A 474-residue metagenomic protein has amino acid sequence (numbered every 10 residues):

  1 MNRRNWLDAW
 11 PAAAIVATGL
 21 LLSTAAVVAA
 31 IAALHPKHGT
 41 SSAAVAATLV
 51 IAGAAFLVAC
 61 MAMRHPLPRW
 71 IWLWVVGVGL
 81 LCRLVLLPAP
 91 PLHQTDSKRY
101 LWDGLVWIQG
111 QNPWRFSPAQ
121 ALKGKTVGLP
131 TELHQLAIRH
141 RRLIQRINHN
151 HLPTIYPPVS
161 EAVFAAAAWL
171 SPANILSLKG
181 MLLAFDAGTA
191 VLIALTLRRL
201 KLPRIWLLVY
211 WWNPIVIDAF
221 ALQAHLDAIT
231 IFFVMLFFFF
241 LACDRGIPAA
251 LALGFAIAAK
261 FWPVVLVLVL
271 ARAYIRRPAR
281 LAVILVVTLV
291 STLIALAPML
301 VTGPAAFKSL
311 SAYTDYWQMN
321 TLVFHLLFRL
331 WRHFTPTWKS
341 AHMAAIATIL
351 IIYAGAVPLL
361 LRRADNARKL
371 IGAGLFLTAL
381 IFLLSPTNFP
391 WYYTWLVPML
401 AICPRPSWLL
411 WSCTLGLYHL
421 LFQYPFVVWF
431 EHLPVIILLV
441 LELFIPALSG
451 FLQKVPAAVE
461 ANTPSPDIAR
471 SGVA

Functional and structural regions predicted by a protein language model:
M1-V85, R198, N366, L370-G372 (+3 more regions): Start-transfer (signal-anchor) and selected internal transmembrane alpha helices of multi-pass inner/ER membrane
A54-A62, A166, N174-L200, I231-F232 (+2 more regions): Transmembrane-helix motifs of polytopic, lipid-linked glycan transferases
P68-M181: Intramembrane catalytic core of multi-pass membrane enzymes that act on lipidic substrates
R69-W74, I193-P214, P248, A367-R368: Transmembrane-helix signature of polytopic, membrane-embedded enzymes that assemble or transfer cell-envelope glycans
G79, G180-A184, T196, L200-A242 (+2 more regions): Membrane-embedded helix bundles of polyisoprenyl
D186, L293, A312-T387, A474: Aromatic/glycine/proline-enriched transmembrane-helix motif characteristic of membrane-embedded glycan-assembly enzymes
V265-V290: Perimembrane helix-loop-helix junctions
W317, P404-I468, A474: Aromatic-enriched
